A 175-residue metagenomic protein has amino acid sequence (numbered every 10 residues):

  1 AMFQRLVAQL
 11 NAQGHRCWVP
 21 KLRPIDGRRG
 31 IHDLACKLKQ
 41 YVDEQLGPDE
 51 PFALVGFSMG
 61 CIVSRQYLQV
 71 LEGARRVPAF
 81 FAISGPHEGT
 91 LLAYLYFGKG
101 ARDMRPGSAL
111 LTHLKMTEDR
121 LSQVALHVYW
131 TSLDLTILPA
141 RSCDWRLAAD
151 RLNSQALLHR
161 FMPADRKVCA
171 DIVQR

Functional and structural regions predicted by a protein language model:
A1, R5, Q13-P20, R28-A125 (+2 more regions): Serine-dependent carboxylesterase/thioesterase catalytic core of lipase-like alpha/beta-hydrolase/SGNH enzymes
Q9: Rossmann-fold NAD(P)-dependent oxidoreductase module
P20-P24, S154: A short, mixed-charge helix-start or loop-turn motif at secondary-structure junctions
I25, E88, R160: Active-site loop signature of alpha/beta-hydrolase-fold enzymes
S122-R175: C-terminal catalytic-base region of ester-bond hydrolases, centering on the histidine of the charge-relay
